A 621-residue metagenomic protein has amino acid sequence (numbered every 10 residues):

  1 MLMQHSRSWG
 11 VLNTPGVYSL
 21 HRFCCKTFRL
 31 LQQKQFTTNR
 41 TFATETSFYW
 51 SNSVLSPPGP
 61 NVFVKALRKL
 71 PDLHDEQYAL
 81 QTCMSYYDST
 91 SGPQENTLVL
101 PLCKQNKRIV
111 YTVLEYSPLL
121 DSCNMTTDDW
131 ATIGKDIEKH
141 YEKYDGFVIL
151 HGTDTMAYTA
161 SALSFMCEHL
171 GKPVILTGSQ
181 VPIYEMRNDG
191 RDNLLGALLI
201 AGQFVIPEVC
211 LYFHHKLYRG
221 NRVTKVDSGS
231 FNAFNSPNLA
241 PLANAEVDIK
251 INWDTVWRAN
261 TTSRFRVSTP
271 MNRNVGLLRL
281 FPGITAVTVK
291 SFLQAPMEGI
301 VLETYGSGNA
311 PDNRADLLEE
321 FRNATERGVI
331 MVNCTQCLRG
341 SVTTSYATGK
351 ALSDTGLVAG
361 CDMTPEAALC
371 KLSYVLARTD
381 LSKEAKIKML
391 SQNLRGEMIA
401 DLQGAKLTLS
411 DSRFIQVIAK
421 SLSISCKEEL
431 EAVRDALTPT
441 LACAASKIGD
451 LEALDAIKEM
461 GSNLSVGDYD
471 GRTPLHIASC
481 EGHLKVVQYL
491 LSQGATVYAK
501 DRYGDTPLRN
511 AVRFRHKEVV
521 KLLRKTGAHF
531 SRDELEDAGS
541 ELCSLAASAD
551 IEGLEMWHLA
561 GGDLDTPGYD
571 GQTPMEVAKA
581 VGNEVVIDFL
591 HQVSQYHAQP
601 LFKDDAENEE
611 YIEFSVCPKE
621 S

Functional and structural regions predicted by a protein language model:
P60-C83, S91-Q105, K216-R314, K388-A442 (+3 more regions): Accessory alpha-helical/coil subdomains and C-terminal extensions that flank or cap enzyme catalytic cores
E452-A453, K485-V486, E518-V519, E552-G553 (+1 more regions): Conserved ankyrin/ankyrin-like repeat signature
A456-I457, L490, L523, W557 (+1 more regions): Conserved hydrophobic site in ankyrin repeats
D468, D501, E534-E536, G568 (+1 more regions): Ankyrin repeat boundary/linker residues
